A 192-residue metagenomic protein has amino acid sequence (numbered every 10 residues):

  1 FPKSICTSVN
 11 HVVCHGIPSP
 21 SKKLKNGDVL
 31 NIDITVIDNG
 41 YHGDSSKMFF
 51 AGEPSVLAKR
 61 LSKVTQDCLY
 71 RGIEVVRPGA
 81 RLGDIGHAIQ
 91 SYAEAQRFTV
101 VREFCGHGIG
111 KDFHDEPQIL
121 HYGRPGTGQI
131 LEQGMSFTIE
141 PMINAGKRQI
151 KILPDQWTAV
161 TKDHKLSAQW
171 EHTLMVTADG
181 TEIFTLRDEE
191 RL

Functional and structural regions predicted by a protein language model:
F1-L192: Active-site neighborhoods and metal-handling regions in enzymes and metal-associated proteins
